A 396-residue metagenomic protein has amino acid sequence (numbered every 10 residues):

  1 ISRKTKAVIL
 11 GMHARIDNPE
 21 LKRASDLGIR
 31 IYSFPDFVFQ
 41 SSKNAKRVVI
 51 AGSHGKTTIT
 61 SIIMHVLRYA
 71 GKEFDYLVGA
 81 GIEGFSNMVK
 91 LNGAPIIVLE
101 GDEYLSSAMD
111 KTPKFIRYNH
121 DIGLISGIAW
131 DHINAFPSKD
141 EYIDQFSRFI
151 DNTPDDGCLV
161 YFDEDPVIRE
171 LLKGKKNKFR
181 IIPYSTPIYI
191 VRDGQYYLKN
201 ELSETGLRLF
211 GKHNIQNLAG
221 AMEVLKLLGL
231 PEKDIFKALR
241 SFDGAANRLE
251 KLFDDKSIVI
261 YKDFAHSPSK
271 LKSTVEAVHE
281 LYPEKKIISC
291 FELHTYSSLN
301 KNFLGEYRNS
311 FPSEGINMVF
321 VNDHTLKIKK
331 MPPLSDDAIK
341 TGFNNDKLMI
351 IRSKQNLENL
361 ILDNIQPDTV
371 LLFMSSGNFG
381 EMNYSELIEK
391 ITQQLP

Functional and structural regions predicted by a protein language model:
I1, R15-N18, G84-F85, D165-E170 (+4 more regions): Short, charged/polar "capping" segments at the starts of alpha-helices and the immediately preceding loops
I1-R3, F37-S41, E83, P187-R192 (+2 more regions): A short acidic, often aromatic-flanked loop/helix-cap motif at beta-alpha or helix-coil junctions that lines enzyme
R3, M12-Y161, V167-K178, A219-M222 (+1 more regions): Phosphate-binding loop of NTP-binding sites
K4-V8, I29, S147, K176-R180 (+1 more regions): ATP-dependent carboxylate-amine ligase
Y32-F39, L77-A80, K176-D193, L207-K212 (+3 more regions): Beta-strand->loop->alpha-helix junctions that form or flank phosphate-binding loops in nucleotide-handling enzymes
T58, H213-A219, H266: A generic structural signal for residues located within well-ordered alpha-helices of large catalytic or ligand-binding
G194-N200: Short polybasic amphipathic segments
T205-G211, I258-K262: Short pre-catalytic strand/loop immediately N-terminal to key active-site residues, enriched for Gly-Thr
